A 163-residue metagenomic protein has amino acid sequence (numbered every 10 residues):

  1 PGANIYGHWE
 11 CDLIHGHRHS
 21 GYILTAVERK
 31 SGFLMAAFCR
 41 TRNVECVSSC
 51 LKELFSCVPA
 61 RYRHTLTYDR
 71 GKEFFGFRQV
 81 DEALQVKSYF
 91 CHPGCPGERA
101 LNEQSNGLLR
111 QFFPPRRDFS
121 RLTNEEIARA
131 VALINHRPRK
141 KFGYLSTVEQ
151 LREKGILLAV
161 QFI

Functional and structural regions predicted by a protein language model:
P1-I23: Mobile-element integrase/transposase regions, centering on the N-terminal DNA-binding/Zn-coordinating module
D12, A26, G32, L51 (+4 more regions): Mobile genetic element proteins and their domesticated derivatives, centered on retroelements and DNA transposons
G16-H19, A36-A60: Active-site beta-loop-alpha junctions of metal-dependent nucleic acid enzymes, especially the RNase H-like/DDE
H17, E28-R29: Extended hydrophobic
G32-A37, F90, P115-R117: Short small-residue beta-strand/loop micro-motif enriched in glycine and branched aliphatics
Y68-G71, F75-D81, F90-F113, S120-V131: RNase H-like two-metal-ion nuclease catalytic core shared by retroviral integrases and related mobile-element nucleases
P115-I163: C-terminal domain-tail junction helix/linker
